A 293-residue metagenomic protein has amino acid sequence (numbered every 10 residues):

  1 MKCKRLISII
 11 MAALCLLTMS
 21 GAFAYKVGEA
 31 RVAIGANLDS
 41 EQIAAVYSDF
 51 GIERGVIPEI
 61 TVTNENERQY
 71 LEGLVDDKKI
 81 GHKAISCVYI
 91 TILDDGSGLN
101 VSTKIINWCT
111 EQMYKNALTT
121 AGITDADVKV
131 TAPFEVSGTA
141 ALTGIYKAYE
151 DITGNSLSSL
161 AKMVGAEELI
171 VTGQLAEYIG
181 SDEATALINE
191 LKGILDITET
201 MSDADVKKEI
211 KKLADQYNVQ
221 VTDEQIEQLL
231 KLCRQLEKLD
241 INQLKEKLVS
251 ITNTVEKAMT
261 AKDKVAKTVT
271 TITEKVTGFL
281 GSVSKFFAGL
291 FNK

Functional and structural regions predicted by a protein language model:
M1-I10: Bacterial N-terminal signal peptides that target proteins for export
I10-T18: Bacterial N-terminal signal peptides
T18-K26: Sec-dependent signal peptide cleavage junction
E29-A30, I92-V101, G122-D127, L169-I170 (+2 more regions): Acidic/histidine-rich, surface-exposed loop or edge segments in extracytoplasmic proteins
R31-I60: N-terminal targeting signals for Sec/Tat export/insertion, comprising classic cleavable signal peptides
Q69-D125: Signal peptide-directed extracytoplasmic domains
T119, T124-V219, E224, K231: Soluble oligomerization/assembly scaffold segments of membrane-associated complexes
V219-K293: Charged, long alpha-helical assembly modules
